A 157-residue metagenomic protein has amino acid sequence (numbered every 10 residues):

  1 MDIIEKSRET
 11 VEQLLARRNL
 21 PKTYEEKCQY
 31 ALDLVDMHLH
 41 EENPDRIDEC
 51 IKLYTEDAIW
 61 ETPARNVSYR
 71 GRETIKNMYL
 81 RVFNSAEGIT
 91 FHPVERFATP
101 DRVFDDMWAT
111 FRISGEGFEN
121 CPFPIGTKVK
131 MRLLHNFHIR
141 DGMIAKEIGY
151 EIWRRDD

Functional and structural regions predicted by a protein language model:
M1-E56: Short, low-complexity N-terminal intrinsically disordered segments enriched in polar/charged residues
D2-E9, K128-D157: Short beta-strand edge/turn micro-motifs at domain boundaries
D2-K6, F97-R112: Conserved long hydrophobic alpha-helices within structured protein cores
L15, A64, E151: Short, histidine-centered active-site or binding-site loop motifs used for metal coordination, general acid-base
L32, I47-D101, R112-I113: A solvent-exposed, acidic/Ser-Thr-rich amphipathic alpha-helical stretch
H38, Y54, R96, D105 (+2 more regions): Polar/charged side chains located within well-ordered beta-strands of beta-rich proteins
E73, W108-T110, Y150-W153: Secondary-structure transition/turn motif
W108-R140: Exposed beta-sheet edge and beta->alpha loop/turn motif
